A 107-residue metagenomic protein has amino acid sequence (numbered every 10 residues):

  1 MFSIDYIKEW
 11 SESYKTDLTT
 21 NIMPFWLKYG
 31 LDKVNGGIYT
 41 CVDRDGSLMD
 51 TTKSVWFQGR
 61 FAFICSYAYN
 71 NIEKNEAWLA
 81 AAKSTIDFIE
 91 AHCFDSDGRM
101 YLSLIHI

Functional and structural regions predicted by a protein language model:
M1-S13, R60-E76: Well-ordered alpha-helical scaffold segments within catalytic/enzyme domains
M1-V55, A80-S84, F88, H92-Y101: Low-complexity, Ser/Thr/Pro/Gly-enriched N-terminal "stalk/linker" regions
I105-I107: Conserved small/polar residues in nucleotide/adenosyl-binding loops
